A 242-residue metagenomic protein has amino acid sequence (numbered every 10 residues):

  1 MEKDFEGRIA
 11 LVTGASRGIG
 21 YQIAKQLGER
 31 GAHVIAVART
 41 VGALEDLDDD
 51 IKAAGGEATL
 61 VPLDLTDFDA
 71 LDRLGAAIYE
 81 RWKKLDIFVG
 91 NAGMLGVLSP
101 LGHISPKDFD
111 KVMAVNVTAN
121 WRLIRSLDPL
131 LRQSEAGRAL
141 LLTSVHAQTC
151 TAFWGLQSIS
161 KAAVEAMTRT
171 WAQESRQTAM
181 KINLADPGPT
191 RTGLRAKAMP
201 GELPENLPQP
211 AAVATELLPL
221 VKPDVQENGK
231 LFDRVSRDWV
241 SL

Functional and structural regions predicted by a protein language model:
R8, G55-E57, K84-I87, L131-V145 (+2 more regions): Active-site loop of short-chain dehydrogenase/reductase
I9, S16-G18: Conserved glycine-rich cofactor-binding loop
R30-D46: Conserved glycine-rich Rossmann-like NAD(P)H-binding loop of the short-chain dehydrogenase/reductase
G42, P62-R73, P106: The beta1-alpha1 cofactor-binding region of Rossmann-like NAD(H)/NADP(H)-dependent oxidoreductases
M94, P106, R132, G137-A163 (+2 more regions): Catalytic loop of short-chain dehydrogenase/reductase
S99-L101, S105-D110: Substrate-binding pocket helix/loop in short-chain dehydrogenase/reductase
Q177-M180, L184-A185, T192, P200-L242: C-terminal helical subdomain
